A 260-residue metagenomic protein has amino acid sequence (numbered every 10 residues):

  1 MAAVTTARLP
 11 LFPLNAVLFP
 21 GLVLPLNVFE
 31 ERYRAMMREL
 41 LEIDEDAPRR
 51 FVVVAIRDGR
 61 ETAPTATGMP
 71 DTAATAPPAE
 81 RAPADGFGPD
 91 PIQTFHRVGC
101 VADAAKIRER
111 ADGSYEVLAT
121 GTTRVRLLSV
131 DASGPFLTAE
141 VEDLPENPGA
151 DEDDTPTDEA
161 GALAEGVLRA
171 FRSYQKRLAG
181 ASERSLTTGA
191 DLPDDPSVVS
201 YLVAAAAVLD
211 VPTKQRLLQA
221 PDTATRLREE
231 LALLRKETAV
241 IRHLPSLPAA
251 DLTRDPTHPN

Functional and structural regions predicted by a protein language model:
M1-N260: N-terminal low-complexity, acidic/polar interaction/targeting segments
